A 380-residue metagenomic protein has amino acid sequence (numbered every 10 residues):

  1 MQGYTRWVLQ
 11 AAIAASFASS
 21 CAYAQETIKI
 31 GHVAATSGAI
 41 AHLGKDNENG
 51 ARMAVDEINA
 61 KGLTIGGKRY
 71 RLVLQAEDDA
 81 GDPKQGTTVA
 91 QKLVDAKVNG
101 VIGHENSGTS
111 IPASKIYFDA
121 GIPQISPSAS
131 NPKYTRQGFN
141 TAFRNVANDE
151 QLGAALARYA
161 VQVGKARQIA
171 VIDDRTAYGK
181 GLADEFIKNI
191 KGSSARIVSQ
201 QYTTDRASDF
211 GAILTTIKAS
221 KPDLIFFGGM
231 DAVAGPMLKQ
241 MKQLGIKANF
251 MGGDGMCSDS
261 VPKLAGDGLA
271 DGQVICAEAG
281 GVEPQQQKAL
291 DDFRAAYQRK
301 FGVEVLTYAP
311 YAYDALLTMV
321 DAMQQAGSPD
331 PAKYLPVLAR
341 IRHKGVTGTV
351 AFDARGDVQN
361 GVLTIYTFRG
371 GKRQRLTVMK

Functional and structural regions predicted by a protein language model:
Q2-A11, Y23-K380: Extracytosolic ligand-binding ectodomains
S19-C21: N-terminal signal peptide c-region/cleavage motif recognized by signal peptidases
